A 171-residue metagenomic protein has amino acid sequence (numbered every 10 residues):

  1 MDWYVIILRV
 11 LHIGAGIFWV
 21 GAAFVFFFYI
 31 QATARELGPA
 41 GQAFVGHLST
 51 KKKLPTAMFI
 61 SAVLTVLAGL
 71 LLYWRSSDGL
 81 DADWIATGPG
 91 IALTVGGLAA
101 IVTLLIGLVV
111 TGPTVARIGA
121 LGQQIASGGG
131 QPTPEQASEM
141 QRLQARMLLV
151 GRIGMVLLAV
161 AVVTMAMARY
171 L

Functional and structural regions predicted by a protein language model:
M1-L171: Polytopic transmembrane helical bundles with strong interfacial aromatic enrichment
